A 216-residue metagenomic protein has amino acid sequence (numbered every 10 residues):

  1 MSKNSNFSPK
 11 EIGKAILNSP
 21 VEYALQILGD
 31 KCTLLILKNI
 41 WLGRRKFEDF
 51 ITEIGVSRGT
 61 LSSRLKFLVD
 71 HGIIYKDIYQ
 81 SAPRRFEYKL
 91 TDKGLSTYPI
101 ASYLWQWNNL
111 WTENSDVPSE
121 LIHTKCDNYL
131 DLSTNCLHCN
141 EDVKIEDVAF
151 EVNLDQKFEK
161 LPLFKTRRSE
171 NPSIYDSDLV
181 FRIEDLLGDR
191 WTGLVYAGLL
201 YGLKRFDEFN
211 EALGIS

Functional and structural regions predicted by a protein language model:
M1-S5, N109-D176: C-terminal regulatory/oligomerization modules of transcriptional regulators
N6-L25, P162-E184: Short, Lys/Arg-enriched N-terminal segment that forms or immediately precedes the first helix of a structured domain
S19-T60, D178-S216: N-terminal helix-turn-helix DNA-binding core of bacterial DNA-binding proteins
G29, Q80-A101: Basic, amphipathic "hinge/linker" alpha-helix immediately C-terminal to the N-terminal HTH DNA-binding motif
R64: Residues within the DNA-recognition helix of helix-turn-helix
V69-R84: Beta-hairpin "wing" of winged helix-turn-helix
L104: Globin-like tetrapyrrole-binding proteins
